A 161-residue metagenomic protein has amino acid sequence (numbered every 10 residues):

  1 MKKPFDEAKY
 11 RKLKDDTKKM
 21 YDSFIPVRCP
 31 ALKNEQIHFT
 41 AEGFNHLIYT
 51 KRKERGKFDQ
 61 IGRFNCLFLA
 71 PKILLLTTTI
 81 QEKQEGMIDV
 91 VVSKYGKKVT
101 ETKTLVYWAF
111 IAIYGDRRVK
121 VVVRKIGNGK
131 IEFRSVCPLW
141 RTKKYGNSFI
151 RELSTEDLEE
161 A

Functional and structural regions predicted by a protein language model:
M1-A161: Ribonuclease/tRNase effector modules and their secretory precursors
